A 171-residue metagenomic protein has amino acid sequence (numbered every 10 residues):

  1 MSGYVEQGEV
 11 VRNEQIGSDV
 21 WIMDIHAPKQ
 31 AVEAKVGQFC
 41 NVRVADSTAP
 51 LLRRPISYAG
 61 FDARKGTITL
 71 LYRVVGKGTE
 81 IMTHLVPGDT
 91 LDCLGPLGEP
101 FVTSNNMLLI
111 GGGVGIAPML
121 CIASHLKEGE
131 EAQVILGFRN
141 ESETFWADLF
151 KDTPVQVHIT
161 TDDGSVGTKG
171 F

Functional and structural regions predicted by a protein language model:
S2-P87: Ferredoxin-reductase
K77-F171: FNR/FR-type flavoprotein reductase catalytic core
